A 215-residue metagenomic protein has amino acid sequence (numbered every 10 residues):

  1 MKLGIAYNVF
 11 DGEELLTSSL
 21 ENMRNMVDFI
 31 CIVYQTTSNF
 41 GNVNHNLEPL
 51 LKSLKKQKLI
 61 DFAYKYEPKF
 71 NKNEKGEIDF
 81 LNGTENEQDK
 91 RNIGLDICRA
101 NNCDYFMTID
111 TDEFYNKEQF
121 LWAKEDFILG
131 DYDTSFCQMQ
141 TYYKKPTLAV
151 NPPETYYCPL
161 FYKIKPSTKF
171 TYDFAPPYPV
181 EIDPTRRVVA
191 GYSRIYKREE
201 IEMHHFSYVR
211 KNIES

Functional and structural regions predicted by a protein language model:
M1-N25: N-proximal low-complexity "stem/linker" segments adjacent to membrane-targeting elements
A6-F10, V33, T108-D110, S135-M139: Short His-Asn-centered micro-motif
E14, N39, K72, Y143-K144: Flexible, glycine-rich phosphate/dinucleotide-binding loops and adjacent beta-alpha linkers at cofactor/substrate
M26, N101, G130: Active-site charged/polar residues at nucleotide-handling catalytic sites that mediate phosphoryl, nucleotidyl
Q35-Y105: Active-site-proximal specificity loops/subdomain of glycosyltransferases
E77-D96, F106, E113-S215: Catalytic-site signature of metal-activated, phosphate-bearing donor transferases, centered on the GT-A/GT-A-like
